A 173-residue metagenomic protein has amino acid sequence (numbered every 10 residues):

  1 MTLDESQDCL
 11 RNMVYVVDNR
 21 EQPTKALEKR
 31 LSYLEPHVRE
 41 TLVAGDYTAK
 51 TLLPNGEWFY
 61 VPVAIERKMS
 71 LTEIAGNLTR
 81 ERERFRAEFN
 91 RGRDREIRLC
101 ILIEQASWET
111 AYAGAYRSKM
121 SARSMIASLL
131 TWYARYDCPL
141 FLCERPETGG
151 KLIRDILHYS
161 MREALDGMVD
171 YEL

Functional and structural regions predicted by a protein language model:
M1-V61, T72-L173: Non-catalytic C-terminal interaction segments of nucleic acid-processing enzymes
V63-M69: Conserved catalytic cores of phosphodiester-cleaving nucleases, focusing on short active-site segments
